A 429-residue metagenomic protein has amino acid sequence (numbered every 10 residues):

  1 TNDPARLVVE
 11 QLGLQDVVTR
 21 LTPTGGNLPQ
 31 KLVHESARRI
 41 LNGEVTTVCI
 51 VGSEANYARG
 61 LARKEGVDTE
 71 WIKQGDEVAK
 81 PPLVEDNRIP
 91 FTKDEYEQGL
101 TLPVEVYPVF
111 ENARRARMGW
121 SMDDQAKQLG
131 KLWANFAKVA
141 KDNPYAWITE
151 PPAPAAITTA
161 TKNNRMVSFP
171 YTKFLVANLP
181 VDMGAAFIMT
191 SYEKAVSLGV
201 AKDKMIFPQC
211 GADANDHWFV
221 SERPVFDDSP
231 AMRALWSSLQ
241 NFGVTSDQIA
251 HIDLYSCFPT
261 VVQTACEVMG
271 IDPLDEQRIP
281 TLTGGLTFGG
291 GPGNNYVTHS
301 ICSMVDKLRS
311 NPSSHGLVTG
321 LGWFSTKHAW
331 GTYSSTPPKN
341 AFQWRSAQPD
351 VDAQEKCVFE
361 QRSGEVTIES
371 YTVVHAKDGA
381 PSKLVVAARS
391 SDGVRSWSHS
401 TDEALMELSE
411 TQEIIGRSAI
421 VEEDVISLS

Functional and structural regions predicted by a protein language model:
T1-T22, A37-N42, C49-K194, V200-F288 (+3 more regions): Conserved "HGTGT" condensation-loop signature of ketosynthase/thiolase-family condensing enzymes that catalyze
G25: Blade-loop segments of beta-propeller domains
L28-P29, V225-M232, G293, V297: Phosphate/oxyanion-binding active-site loops and adjacent basic polyanion-contact surfaces
Q30-R38: Conserved phosphate-binding catalytic cores of ATP/NTP-utilizing and phosphoryl-transfer enzymes
T46-T47, H315: Short acidic donor-binding loop at the edge of a beta-strand
G289-V297, L308, S313, L317: A conserved active-site cap/scaffold subdomain adjacent to cofactor or substrate pockets
T326: Gly/Pro-rich active-site capping loops and adjacent beta-alpha segments that organize cofactor/substrate pockets
